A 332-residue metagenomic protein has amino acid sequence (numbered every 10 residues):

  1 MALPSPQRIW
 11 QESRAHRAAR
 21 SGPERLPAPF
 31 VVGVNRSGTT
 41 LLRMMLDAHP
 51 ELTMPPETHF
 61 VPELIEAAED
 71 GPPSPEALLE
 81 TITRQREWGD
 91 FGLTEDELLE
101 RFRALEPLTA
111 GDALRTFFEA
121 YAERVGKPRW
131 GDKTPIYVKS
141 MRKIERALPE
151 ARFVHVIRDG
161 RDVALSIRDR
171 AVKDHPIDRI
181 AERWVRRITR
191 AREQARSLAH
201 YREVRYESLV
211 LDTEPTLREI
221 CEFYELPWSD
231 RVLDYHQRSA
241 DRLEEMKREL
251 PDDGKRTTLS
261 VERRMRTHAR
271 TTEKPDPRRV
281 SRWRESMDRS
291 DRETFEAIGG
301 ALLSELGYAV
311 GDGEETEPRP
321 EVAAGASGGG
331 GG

Functional and structural regions predicted by a protein language model:
M1-P29, R168-A171, R192-A195, E222 (+1 more regions): PAPS-dependent sulfotransferases, especially Golgi type II membrane carbohydrate sulfotransferases
F30, L41, R152, R205 (+2 more regions): Amphipathic alpha-helical recognition patches that constitute DNA-binding helices
V34: P-loop (Walker A) phosphate-binding loop of NTP-binding proteins
T40-E51: A conserved segment at the C-terminal end of the G1
T53-D132, Y137-V138, D276-P277: PAPS-dependent sulfation machinery
A77, D112, R179, R186 (+3 more regions): Generic recognition of short, well-ordered alpha-helical interface segments
F118-D234, R238-R270: PAPS-dependent sulfotransferase catalytic domain
